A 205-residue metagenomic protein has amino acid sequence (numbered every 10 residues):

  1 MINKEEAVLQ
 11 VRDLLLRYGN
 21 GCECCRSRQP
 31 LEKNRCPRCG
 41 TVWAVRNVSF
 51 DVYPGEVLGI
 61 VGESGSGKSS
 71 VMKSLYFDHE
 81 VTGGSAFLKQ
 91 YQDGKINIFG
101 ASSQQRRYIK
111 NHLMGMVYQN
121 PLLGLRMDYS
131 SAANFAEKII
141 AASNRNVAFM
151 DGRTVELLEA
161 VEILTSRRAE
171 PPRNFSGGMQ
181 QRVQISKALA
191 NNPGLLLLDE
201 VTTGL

Functional and structural regions predicted by a protein language model:
V61-E63: The feature captures the beta-strand-to-loop junction immediately N-terminal to the Walker
Y76: Helix-to-loop junction immediately C-terminal to a conserved catalytic motif
S85-Y108: ABC ATPase NBD Q-loop/coupling interface
N120, M127-A141: Q-loop/switch helix immediately C-terminal to the Walker
F149-S166: Conserved ABC ATPase "signature" region
P171-F175, M179: Conserved ABC ATPase signature
